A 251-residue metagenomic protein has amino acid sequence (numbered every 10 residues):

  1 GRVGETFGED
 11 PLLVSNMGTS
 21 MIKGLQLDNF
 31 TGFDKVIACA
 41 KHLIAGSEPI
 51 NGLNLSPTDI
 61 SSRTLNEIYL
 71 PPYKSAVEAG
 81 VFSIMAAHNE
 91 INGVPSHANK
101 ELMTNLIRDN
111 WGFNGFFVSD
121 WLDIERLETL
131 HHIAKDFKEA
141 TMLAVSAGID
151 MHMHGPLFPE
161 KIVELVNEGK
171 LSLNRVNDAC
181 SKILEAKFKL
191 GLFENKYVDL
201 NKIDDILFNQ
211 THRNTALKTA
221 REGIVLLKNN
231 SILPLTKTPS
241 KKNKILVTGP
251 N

Functional and structural regions predicted by a protein language model:
G1-N251: Glycoside hydrolase catalytic-domain context in secreted enzymes
